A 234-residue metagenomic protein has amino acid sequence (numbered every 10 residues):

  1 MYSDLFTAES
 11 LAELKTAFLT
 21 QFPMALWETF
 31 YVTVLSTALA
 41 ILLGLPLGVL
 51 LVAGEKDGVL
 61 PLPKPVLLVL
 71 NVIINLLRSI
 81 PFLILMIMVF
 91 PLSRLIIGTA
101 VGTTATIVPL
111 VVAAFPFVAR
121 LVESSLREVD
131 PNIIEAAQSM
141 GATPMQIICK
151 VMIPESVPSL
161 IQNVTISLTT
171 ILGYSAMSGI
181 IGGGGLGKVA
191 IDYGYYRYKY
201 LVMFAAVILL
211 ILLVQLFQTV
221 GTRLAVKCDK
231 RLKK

Functional and structural regions predicted by a protein language model:
M1-M24: Short, strongly hydrophobic alpha-helical membrane anchors
M24, E28-V32, R78, F82-F117 (+1 more regions): Loop-to-helix entry region at the N-terminal start of transmembrane alpha-helices in multi-pass membrane transporters
L35-N71: Transmembrane-helix boundary motif in ABC transporter permease subunits
L42-L47, T104-V108, V112-I134, V164-L168 (+2 more regions): Membrane-embedded alpha-helices of multi-pass transport/permease systems
L50-K56, M203-K234: C-terminal transmembrane helix and the adjacent membrane-cytosol boundary/short C-terminal tail of inner/organellar
L92, N163-L212, T219, R223: Non-cytoplasmic
L126-S156, G183, Y196: Short helix-to-coil transition segments within interhelical loops that connect adjacent transmembrane helices
P144-S175: Transmembrane alpha-helices
